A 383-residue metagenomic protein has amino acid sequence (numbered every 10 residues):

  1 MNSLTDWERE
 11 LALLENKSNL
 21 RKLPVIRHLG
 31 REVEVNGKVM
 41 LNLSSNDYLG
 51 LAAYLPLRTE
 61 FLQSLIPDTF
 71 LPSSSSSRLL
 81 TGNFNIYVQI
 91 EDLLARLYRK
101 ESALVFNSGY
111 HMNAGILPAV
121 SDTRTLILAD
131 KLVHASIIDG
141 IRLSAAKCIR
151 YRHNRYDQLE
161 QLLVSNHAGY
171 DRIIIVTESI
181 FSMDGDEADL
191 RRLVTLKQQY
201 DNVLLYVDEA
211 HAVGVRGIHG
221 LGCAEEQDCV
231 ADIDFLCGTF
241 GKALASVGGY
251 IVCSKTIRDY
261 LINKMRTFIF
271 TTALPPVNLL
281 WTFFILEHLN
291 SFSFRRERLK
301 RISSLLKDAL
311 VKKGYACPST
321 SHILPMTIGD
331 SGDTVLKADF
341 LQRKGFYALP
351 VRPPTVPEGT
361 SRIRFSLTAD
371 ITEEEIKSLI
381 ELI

Functional and structural regions predicted by a protein language model:
W7-R9, L13-P72, V203: N-terminal "arm"/small-domain region of PLP-dependent enzymes with the aminotransferase-like
A53-L55, Q63, D92, R96 (+2 more regions): PLP-dependent enzyme catalytic core of the Aspartate aminotransferase-like
T59, Q63-G109, S303: Conserved N-terminal alpha-helix of the aminotransferase class I/II PLP-enzyme fold
I116-A135, Y156: Conserved PLP-anchoring active-site segment centered on the Schiff-base-forming lysine
I149, H153-V207: Active-site phosphate-binding strand-loop segment of PLP-dependent enzymes
H219, E225-Y260: Active-site PLP attachment segment
A273-F292, R298, I302, V311: Structural motif of enzymes handling amino- and sulfur-group chemistry
E297-S304, V311-G345, L367-A369: Conserved PLP-binding catalytic core of the aspartate aminotransferase-like
